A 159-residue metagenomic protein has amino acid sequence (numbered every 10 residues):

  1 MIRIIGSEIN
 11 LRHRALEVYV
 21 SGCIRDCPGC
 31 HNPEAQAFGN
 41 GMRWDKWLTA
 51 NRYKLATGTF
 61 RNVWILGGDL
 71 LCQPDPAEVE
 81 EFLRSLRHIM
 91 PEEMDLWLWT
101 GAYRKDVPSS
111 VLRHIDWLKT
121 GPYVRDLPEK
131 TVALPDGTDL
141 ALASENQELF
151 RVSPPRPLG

Functional and structural regions predicted by a protein language model:
M1-Y19, I24, P28, N32-G39 (+1 more regions): N-terminal [4Fe-4S]-dependent radical SAM core
L16, V63, L96-L98, T120: Hydrophobic faces of well-ordered beta-strands that scaffold small-molecule active sites in alpha/beta enzyme cores
V20-G22, G67, L98-A102: A cross-domain feature marking catalytic cores of carbohydrate-active enzymes and several ubiquitous metabolic/repair
G22-I65: Short, surface-exposed acidic-centric catalytic microdomains
A35, G68, Y123: Flexible loop residues that form catalytic and substrate-binding hotspots at small-molecule/glycan-binding clefts
Q36-N51, L71-L112, W117: Canonical radical SAM enzyme core domain
T59-R84, K130, L134-D139, S153: Conserved glycine-rich "GG(E/T)P / GGGxP" loop and the immediately following alpha-helix in the radical SAM core
S109-G159: Classical nucleotidyltransferase
